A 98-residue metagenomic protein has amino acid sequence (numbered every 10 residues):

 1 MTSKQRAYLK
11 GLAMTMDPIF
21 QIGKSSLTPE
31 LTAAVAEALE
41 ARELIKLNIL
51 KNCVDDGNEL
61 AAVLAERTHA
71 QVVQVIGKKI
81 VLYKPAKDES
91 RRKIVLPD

Functional and structural regions predicted by a protein language model:
M1-D98: Positively charged, polar, low-complexity stretches
